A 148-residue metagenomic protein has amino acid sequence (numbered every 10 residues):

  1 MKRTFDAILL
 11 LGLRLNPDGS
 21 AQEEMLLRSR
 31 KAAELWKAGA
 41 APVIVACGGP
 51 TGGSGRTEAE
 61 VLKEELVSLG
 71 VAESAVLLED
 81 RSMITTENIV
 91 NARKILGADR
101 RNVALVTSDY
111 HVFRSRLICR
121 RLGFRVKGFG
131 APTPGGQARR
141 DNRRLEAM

Functional and structural regions predicted by a protein language model:
M1-R144: A structural signal for short, hydrophobic/glycine-enriched beta-strand patches
A147-M148: Membrane-proximal basic amphipathic "stem/tether" segments
